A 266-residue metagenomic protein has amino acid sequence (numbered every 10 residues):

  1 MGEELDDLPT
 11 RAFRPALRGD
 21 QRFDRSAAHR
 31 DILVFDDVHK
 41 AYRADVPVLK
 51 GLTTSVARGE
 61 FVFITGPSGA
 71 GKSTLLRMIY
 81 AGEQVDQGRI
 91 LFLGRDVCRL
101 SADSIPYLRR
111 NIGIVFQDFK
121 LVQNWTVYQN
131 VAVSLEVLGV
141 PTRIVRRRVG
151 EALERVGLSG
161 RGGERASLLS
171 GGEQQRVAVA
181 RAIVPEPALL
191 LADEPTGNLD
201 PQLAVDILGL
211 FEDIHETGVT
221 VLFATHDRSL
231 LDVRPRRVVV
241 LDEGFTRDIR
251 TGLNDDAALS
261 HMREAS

Functional and structural regions predicted by a protein language model:
R43, V97-G113, T142, E216: ABC ATPase NBD coupling module
Y80: Helix-to-loop junction immediately C-terminal to a conserved catalytic motif
G88-D96: Conserved ABC transporter NBD signature motif
W125-V133: Short coil-to-helix segment of the ABC ATPase nucleotide-binding domain corresponding to the Q-loop/switch region
R165-L169, E173-Q175: Conserved ABC ATPase signature
E186: Conserved catalytic motifs of ABC-family nucleotide-binding domains
L190-D193: Catalytic Walker B motif of ABC-type/P-loop ATPase nucleotide-binding domains
